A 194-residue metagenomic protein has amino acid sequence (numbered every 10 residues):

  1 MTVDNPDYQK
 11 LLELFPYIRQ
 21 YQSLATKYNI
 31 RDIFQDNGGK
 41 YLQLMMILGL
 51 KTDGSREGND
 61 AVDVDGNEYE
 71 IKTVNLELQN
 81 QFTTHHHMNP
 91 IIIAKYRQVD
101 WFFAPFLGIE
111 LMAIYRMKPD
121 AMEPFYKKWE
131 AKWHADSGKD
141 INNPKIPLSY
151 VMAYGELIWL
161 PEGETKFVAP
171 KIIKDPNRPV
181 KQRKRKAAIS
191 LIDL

Functional and structural regions predicted by a protein language model:
M1-L194: Nucleic-acid endonuclease domains
